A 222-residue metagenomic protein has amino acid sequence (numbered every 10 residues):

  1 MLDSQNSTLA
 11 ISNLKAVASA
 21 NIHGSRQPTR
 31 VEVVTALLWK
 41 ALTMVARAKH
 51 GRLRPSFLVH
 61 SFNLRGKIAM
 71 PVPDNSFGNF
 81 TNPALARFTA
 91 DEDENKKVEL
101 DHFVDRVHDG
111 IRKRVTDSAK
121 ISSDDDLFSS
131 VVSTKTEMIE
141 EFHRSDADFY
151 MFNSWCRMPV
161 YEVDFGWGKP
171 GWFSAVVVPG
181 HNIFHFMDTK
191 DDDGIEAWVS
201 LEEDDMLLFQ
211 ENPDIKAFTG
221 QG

Functional and structural regions predicted by a protein language model:
M1-G222: Acyl-CoA-dependent O-acyltransferases
